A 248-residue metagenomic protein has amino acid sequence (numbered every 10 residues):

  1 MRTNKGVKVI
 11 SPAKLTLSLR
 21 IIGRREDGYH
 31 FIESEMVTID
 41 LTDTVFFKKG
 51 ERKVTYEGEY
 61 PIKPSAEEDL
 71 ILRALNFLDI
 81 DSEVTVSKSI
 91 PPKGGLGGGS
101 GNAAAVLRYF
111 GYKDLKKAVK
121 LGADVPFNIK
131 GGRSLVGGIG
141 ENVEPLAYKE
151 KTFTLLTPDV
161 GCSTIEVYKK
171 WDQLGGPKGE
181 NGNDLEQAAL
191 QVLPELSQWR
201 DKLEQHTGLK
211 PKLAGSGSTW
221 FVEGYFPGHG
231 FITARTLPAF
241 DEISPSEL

Functional and structural regions predicted by a protein language model:
M1-G94, Y148, T157, G217: ATP-binding N-lobe of GHMP and related small-molecule kinases
R2-S11, S18-S34, D114-P211, E223-L248: ATP-dependent small-molecule kinase catalytic core of the GHMP/sugar-kinase superfamily and closely related
E33, L72, A104-L107, Y168: Predominant activation on well-ordered alpha-helical scaffold segments within soluble catalytic domains
I71-A74, L107, L193, T219-E223: Short, hydrophobic beta-strand segments that form beta-sheet elements in well-ordered domains
N76, R108-Y112, F226: Short, well-ordered alpha-helices that flank and scaffold nucleotide-derived cofactor binding pockets
G94-L121: DPxDG-like acidic metal-binding loop motif
G98-G99, L213-S218: Glycine-rich beta-strand-to-loop/alpha-helix junction loops that act as flexible
A105, S216-G217, Y225, L237: Structured catalytic cores of enzymes that bind and process phosphorylated ligands/cofactors
